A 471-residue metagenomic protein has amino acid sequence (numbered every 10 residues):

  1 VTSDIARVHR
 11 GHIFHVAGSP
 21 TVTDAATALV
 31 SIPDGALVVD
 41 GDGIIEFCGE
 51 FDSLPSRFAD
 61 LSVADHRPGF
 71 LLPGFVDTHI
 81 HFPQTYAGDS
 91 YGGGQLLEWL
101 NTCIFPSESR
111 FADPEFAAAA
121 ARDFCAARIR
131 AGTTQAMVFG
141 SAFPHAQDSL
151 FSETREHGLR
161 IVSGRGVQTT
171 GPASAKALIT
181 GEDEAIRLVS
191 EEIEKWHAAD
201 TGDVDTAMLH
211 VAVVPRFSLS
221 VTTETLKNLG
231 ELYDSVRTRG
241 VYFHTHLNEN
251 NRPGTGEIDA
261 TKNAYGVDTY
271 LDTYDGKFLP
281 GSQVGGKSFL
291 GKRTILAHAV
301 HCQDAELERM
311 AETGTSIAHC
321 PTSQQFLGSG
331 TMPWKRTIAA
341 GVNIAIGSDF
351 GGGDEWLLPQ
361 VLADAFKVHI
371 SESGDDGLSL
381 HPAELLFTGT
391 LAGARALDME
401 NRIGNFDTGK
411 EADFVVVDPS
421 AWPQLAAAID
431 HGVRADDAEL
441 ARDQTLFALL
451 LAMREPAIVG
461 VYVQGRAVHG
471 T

Functional and structural regions predicted by a protein language model:
V1-R57, G69-F70: N-terminal metal-binding scaffold of metallo-dependent hydrolase/deaminase domains
T2-R10, H15, S56-W99, R122 (+1 more regions): Replace "His-x-His-based motif
A25, E411-T471: C-terminal cap of metal-dependent C-N hydrolases
G74-T78, A136-V138, I161-R165, L209-P215 (+4 more regions): Hydrophobic faces of well-ordered beta-strands that scaffold small-molecule active sites in alpha/beta enzyme cores
G88-L159, A185-T206: Alpha-helical scaffold segments that flank or form the walls of functional sites
H145, S149-T294: Metal-coordinating catalytic core of metallo-dependent amide/deamination hydrolases
G158-R160, L232-G240, L290-K292, R309-A318 (+2 more regions): Glycine-enriched alpha-helix->loop->beta-strand junction motifs that scaffold or abut catalytic
G276-F289, M332-A435: His/Asp/Glu-enriched, well-ordered alpha-helical/loop segment that forms or immediately abuts the divalent-metal
